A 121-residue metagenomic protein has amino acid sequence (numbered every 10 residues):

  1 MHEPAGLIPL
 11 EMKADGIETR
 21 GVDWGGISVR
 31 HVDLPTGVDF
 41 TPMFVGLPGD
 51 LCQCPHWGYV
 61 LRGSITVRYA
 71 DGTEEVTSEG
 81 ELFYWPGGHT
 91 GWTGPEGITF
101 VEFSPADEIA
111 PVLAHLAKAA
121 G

Functional and structural regions predicted by a protein language model:
M1-P42, L47-G49, L116, A120-G121: A short, N-terminal "cap"/entry segment at the start of jelly-roll beta-barrel domains of the cupin/DSBH fold
D23, G58-Y59, V76, Y84 (+1 more regions): Well-ordered beta-strand positions
I27, P86-V112: Ligand-binding loop in jelly-roll beta-barrel domains
T41-M43, S78-E79, E102, A110-A114: A short, polar/proline- and glycine-enriched secondary-structure boundary/capping micro-motif
D50-V67: Short, conserved beta-strand element in jelly-roll/cupin
T66-A70, G94: A generic structural motif
A70-G88: Short acidic-glycine-tyrosine-enriched beta hairpin
